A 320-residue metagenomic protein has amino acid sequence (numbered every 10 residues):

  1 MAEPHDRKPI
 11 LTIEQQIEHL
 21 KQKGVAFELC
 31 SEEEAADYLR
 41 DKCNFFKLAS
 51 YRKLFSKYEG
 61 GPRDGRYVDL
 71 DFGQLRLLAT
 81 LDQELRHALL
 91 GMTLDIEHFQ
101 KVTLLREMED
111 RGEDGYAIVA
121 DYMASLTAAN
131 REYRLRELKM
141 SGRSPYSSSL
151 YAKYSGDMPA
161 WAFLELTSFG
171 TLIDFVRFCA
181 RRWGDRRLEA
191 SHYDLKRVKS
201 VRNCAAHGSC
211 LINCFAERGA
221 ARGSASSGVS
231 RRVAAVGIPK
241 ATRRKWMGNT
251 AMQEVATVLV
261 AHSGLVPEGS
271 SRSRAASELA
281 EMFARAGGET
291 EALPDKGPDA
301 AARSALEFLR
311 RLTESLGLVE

Functional and structural regions predicted by a protein language model:
M1-S200, I212-E320: Extended intrinsically disordered or low-complexity regions, especially N/C-terminal cytosolic tails and loops, rather
G208: Acidic/aromatic/glycine-rich contiguous surface patches that form carbohydrate-binding/processing clefts and analogous
